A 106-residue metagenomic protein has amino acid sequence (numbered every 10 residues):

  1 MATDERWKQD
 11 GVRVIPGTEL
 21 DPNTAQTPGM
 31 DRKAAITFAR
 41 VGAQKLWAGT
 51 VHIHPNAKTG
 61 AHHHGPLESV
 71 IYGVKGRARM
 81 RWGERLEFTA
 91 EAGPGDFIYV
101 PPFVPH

Functional and structural regions predicted by a protein language model:
M1-K45, G60: A short, N-terminal "cap"/entry segment at the start of jelly-roll beta-barrel domains of the cupin/DSBH fold
A25, H52, Y72: Short glycine- and Lys/Arg-enriched binding-loop motifs that mark or flank ligand-binding interfaces
P28, A48, P55, K75 (+1 more regions): Short glycine-rich loop/turn motifs that provide flexible caps or phosphate-binding loops at active sites
D31-A34, G49-G65: Conserved short histidine dyad/triad with adjacent acidic residue
G49-V51, G95-D96, H106: Hydrophobic/aromatic beta-strand elements that line small-molecule binding cavities or substrate pockets in beta-rich
K58, H64-P94, V104: A short beta-strand-loop-beta hairpin characteristic of the jelly-roll/cupin
